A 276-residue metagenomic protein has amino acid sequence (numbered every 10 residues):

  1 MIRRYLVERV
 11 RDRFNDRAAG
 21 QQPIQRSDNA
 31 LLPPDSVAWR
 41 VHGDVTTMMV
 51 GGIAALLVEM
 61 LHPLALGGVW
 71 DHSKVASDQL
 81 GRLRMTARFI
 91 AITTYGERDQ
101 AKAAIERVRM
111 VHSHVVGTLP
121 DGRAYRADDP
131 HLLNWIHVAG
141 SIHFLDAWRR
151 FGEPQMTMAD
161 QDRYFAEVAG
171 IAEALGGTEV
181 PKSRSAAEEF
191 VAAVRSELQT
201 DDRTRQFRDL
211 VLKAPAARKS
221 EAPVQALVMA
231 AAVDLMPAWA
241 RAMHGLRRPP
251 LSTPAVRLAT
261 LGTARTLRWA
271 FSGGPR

Functional and structural regions predicted by a protein language model:
M1-W135, I142-R276: Mature, function-bearing regions of proteins
